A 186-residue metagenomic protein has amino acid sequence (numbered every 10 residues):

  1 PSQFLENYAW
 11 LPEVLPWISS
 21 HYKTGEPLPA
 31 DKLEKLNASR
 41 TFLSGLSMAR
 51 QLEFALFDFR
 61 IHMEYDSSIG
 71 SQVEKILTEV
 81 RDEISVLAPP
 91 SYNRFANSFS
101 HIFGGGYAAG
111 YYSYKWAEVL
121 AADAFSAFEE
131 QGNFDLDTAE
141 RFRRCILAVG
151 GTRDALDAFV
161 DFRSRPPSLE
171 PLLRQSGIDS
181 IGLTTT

Functional and structural regions predicted by a protein language model:
P1-T186: Cation-handling catalytic/transport regions enriched in His/Asp/Glu
